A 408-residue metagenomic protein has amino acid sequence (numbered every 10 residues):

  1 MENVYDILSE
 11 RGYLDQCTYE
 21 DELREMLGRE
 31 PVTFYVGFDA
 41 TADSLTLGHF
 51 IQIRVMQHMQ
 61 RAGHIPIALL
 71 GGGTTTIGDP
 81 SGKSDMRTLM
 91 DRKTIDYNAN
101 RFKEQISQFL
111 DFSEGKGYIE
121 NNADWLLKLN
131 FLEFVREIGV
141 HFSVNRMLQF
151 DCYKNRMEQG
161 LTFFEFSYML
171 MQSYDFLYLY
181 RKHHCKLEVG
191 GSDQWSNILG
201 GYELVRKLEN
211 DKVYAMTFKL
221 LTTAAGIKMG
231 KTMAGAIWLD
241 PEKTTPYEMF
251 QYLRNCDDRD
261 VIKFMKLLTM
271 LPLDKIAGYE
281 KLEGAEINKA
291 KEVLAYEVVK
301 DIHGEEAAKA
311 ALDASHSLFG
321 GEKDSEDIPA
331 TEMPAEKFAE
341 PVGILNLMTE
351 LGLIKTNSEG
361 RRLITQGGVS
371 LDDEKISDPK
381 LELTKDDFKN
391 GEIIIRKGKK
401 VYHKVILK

Functional and structural regions predicted by a protein language model:
M1-Q194, L199-Y202, E209-Y214, I227: NTP-dependent nucleotidyl-transfer catalytic core
L208-K408: Conserved nucleotide- and phosphate/pyrophosphate-binding catalytic cores in adenylate/nucleotidyl-handling enzymes
